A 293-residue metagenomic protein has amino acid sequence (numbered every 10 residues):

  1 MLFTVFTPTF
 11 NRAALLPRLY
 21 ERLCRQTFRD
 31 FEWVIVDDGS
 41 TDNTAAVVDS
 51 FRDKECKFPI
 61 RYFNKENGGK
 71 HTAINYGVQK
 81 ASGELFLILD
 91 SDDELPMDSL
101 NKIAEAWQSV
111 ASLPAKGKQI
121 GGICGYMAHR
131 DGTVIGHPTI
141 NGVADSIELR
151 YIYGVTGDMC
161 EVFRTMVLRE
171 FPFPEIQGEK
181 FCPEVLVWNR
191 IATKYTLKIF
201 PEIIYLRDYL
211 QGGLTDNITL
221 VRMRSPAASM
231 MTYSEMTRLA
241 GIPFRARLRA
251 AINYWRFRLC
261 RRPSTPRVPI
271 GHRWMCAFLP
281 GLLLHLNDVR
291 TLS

Functional and structural regions predicted by a protein language model:
R12-R25: Short, well-formed alpha-helical segments that are part of the catalytic scaffolds of diverse glycosyltransferases
R22, D37-V47: A conserved acidic beta->alpha catalytic loop
D30-G39, R61-K65: Short beta-strand/loop segment that forms part of the nucleotide-sugar
K65-A81: Glycine-rich, basic loop-to-helix element that forms the pyrophosphate-binding segment of sugar-nucleotide handling
F86: Short aromatic/hydrophobic "clamp" motif used to bind/position activated sugar donors
D98-G136: Conserved donor NDP-sugar-binding/catalytic core segment of glycosyltransferases
H129-N217: Conserved nucleotide-sugar donor-binding catalytic segment
L186, P201-S293: C-terminal subregions of glycosyltransferases and related glycan-biosynthesis enzymes
